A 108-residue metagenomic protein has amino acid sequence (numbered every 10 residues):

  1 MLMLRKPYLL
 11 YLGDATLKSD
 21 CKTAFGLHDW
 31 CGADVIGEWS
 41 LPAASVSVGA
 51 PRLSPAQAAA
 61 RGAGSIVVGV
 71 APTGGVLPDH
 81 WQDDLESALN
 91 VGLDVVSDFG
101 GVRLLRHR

Functional and structural regions predicted by a protein language model:
M1-C31: A short, flexible N-terminal coil/short beta segment enriched in small residues
Y11-T16, S40-P42, G69-P72, D98-G101: Structural motif
L17-D20, A44-S47, V102-H107: Short, charged/polar "capping" segments at the starts of alpha-helices and the immediately preceding loops
D29-A44: Anionic-ligand anchoring segments at beta-strand to alpha-helix junctions in alpha/beta enzyme folds, i.e., glycine
S45-R61, V70-Q82: Glycine-rich, highly charged phosphate/nucleotide-binding loops
A59-S65, G92: Short acidic/histidine-rich motifs immediately flanking catalytic phosphotransfer sites in two-component signaling
G74-G75, D84-R108: Extreme N-terminal, non-catalytic leader segments that precede Walker-type/kinase nucleotide-binding cores
